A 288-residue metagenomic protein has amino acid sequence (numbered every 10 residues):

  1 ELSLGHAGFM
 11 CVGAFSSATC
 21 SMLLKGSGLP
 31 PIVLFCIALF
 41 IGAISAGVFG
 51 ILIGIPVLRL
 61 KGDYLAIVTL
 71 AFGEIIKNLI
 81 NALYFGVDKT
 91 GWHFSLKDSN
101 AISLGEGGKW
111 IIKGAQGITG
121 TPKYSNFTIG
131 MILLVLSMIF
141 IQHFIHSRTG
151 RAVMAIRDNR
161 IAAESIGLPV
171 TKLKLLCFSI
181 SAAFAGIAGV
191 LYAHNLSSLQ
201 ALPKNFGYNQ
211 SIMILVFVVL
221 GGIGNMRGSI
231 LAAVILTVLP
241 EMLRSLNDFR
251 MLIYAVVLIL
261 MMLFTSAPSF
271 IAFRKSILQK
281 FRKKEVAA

Functional and structural regions predicted by a protein language model:
E1-A288: Transmembrane alpha-helices and adjacent helix-loop boundaries
